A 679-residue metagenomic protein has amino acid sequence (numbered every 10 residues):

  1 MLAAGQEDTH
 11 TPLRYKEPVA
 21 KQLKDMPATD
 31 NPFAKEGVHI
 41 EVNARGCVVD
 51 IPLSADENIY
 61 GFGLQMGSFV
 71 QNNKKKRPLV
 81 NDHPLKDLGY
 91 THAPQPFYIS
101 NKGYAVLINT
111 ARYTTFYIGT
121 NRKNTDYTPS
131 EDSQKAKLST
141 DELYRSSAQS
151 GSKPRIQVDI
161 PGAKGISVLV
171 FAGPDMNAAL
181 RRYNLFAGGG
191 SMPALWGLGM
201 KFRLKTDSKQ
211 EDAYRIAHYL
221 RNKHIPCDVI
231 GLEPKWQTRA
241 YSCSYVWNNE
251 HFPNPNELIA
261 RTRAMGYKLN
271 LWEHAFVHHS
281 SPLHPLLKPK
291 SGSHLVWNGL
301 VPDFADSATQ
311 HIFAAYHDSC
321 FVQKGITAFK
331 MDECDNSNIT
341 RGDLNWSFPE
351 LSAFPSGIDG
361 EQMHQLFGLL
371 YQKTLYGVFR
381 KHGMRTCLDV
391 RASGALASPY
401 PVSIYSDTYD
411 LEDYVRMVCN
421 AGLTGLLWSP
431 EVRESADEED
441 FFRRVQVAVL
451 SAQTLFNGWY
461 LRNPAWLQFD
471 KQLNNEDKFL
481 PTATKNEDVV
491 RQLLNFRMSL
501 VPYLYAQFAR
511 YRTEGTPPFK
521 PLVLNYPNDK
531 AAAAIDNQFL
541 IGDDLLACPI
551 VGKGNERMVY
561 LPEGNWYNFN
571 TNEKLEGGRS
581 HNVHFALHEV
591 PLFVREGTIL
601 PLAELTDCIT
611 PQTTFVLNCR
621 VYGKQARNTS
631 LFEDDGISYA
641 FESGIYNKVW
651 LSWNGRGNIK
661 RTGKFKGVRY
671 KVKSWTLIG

Functional and structural regions predicted by a protein language model:
M1-A194, R203-T206, Q210, A217-N222 (+3 more regions): Catalytic and substrate-binding clefts that recognize carbohydrates or anionic sugar/phosphate headgroups
P18-A20, K76-L85, Y90-Q95, S100 (+9 more regions): Short alpha-helical segments and helix-capping/turn motifs at coil-helix boundaries
N72, R77-I99, A105-V106, G368 (+2 more regions): Internal mixed beta-strand/loop scaffold within catalytic domains of large alpha/beta enzymes
F186-R203, S291-V301: N-terminal small/glycine-rich loop or linker at the start of catalytic domains across soluble metabolic enzymes
S191-F202, G231-V246, G663-F665: Short, conserved helix/loop micro-motifs enriched in His/Cys and acidic residues
R215, I312-Y316, L370, Q492-S499 (+1 more regions): A non-catalytic, amphipathic alpha-helix used as a structural packing/dimerization or gating element in enzyme scaffolds
K223-V490, N525-P527, I535: Aromatic- and carboxylate-enriched substrate-binding clefts and catalytic-loop regions of carbohydrate-active enzymes
Y376-K381, R385-C387, S393-I404, Y414-M417 (+2 more regions): Catalytic core of carbohydrate-active enzymes
